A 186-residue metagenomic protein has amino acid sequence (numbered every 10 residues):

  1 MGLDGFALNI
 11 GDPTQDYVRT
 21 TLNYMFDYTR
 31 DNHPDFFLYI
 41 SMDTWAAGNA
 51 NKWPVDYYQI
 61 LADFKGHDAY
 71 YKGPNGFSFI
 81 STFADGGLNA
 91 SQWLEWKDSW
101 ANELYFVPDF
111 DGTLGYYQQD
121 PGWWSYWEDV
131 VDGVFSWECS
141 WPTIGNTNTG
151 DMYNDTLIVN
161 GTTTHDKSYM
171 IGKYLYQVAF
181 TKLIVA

Functional and structural regions predicted by a protein language model:
M1-A186: Glycan-processing catalytic domains of CAZymes
